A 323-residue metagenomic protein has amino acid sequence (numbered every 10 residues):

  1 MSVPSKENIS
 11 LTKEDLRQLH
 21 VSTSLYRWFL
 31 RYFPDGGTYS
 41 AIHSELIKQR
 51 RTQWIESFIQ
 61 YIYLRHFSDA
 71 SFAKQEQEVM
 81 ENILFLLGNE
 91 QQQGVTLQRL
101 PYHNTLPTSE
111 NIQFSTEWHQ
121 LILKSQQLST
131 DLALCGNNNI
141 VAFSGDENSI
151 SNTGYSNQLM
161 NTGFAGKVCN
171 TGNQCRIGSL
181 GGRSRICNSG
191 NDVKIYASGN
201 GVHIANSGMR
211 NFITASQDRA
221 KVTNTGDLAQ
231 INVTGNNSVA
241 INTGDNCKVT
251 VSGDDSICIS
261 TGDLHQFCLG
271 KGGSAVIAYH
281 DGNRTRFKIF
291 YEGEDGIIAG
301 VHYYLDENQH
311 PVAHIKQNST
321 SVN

Functional and structural regions predicted by a protein language model:
M1-N323: Short, glycine-biased loop/turn motifs at secondary-structure junctions and in low-complexity Ser/Thr/Pro-rich termini
